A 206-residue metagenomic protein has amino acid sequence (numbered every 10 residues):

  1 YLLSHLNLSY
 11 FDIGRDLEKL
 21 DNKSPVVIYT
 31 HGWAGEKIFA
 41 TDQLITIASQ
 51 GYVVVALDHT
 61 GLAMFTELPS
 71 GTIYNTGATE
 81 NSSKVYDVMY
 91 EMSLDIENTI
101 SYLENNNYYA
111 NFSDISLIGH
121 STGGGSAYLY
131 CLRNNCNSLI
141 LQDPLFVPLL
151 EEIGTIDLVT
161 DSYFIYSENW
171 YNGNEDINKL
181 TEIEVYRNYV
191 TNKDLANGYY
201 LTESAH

Functional and structural regions predicted by a protein language model:
Y1-V26: Domain-level recognition of soluble alpha/beta enzyme cores, biased toward histidine phosphatases/phosphomutases
L17-D21, S138-A205: The feature captures the conserved acid-bearing segment of alpha/beta-hydrolase catalytic domains
H31-G35: Active-site glycine-rich loops that stabilize anionic/oxyanionic intermediates across multiple enzyme folds
E36-L44, H59: The serine-hydrolase catalytic nucleophile loop
Q50-M64: Conserved alpha/beta-hydrolase
G61, E67-Y109: Alpha/beta-hydrolase active-site loop
G119-G123, A127: Gly/Ala-rich beta-loop-alpha elbow adjacent to hydrolase catalytic centers
L129-N137: Conserved hydrolase catalytic core segment
